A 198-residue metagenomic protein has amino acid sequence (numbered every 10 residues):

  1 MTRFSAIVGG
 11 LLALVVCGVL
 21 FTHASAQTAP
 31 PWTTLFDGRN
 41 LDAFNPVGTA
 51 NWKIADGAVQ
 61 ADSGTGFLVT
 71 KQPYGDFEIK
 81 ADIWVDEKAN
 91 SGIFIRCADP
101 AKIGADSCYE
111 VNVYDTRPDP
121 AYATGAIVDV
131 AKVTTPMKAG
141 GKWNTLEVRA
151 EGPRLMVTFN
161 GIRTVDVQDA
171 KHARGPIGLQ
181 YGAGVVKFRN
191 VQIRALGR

Functional and structural regions predicted by a protein language model:
M1-S5: Positively charged n-region of N-terminal signal peptides that target proteins for export
I7-V8, A24: Intrinsically disordered, low-complexity serine/threonine-rich segments
G9-L20: Bacterial N-terminal signal peptides
F21-R198: Carbohydrate-interacting regions of secretory-pathway proteins
